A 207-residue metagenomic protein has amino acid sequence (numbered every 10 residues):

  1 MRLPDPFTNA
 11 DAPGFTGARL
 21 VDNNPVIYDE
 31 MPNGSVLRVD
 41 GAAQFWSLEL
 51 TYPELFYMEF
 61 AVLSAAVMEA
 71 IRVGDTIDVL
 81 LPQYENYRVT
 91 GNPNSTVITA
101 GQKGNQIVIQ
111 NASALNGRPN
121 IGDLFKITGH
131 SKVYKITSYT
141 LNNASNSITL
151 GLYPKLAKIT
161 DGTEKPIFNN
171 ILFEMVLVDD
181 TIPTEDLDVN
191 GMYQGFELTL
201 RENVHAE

Functional and structural regions predicted by a protein language model:
M1-E207: Extracellular/virion structural assembly segments
